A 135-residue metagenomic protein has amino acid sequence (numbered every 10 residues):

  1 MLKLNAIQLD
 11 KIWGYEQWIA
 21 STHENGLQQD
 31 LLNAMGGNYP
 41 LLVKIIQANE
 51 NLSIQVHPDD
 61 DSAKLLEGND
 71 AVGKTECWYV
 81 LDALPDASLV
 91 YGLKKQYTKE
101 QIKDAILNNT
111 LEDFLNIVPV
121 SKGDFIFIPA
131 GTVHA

Functional and structural regions predicted by a protein language model:
M1-Y97: Transition-metal
N38, A71-G73, T110-D113, P119 (+1 more regions): Short solvent-exposed loop/turn micro-motifs enriched in small/polar/acidic residues
V43-K44, N109-D113, H134: Flexible, active-site-adjacent loop/turn segments at secondary-structure boundaries
H57, V120-A135: Conserved metal-binding segment of the jelly-roll/cupin
C77, K99, N108, A130-V133: Hydrophobic, well-ordered secondary-structure segments
D86-K122: A short beta-strand-loop-beta hairpin characteristic of the jelly-roll/cupin
